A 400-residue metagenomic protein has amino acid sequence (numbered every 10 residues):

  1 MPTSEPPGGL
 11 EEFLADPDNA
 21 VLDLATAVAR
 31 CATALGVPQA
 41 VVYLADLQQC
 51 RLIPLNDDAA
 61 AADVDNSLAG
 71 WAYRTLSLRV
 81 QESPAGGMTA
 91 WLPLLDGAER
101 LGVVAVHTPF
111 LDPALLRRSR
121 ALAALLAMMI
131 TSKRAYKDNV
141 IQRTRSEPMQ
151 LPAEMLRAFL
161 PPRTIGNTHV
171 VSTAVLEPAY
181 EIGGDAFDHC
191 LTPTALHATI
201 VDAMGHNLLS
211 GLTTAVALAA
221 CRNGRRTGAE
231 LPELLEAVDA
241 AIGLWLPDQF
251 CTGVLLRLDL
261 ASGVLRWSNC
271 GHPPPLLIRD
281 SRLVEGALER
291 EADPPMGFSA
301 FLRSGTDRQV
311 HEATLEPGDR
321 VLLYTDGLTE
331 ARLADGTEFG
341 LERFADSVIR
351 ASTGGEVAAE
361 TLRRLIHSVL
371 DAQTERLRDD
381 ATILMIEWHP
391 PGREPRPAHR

Functional and structural regions predicted by a protein language model:
M1-P6, L10-P17, L22, A29-P38 (+6 more regions): Conserved subregion of the PPM/PP2C metallophosphatase catalytic domain
R79-E82, G86-D96: A short, aliphatic-rich beta-strand micro-motif
L94, A105-V106: GNAT/GCN5-related N-acetyltransferase fold signature
L101-V103: Short glycine-/small-residue motifs
L122-G183: Regulatory cytosolic signal-relay segments
L156, G205, T329: Short active-site segment of divalent metal-dependent hydrolases/proteases that encodes the spacing between
P161-T213: Juxtacatalytic helix/coil linker segments that couple regulatory or sensory modules to the catalytic cores
M204, L209-G228, L235: Acidic, glycine-rich loop-and-beta core segments that form the ion-binding/anion-interacting portion of active sites
